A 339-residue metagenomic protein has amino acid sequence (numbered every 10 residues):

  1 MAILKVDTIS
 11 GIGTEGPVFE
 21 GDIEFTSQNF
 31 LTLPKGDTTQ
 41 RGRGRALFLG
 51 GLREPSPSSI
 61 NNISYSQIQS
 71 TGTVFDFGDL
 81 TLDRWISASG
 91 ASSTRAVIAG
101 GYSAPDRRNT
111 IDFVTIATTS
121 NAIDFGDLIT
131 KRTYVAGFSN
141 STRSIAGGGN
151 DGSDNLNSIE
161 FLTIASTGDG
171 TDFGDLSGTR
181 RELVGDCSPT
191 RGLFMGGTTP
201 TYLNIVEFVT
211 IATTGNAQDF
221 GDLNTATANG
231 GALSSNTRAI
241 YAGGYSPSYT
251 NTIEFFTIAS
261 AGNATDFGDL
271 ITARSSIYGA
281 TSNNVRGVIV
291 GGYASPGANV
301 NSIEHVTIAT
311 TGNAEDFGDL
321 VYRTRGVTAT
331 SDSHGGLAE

Functional and structural regions predicted by a protein language model:
A2-E339: Polar, enzyme-active/binding microenvironments
